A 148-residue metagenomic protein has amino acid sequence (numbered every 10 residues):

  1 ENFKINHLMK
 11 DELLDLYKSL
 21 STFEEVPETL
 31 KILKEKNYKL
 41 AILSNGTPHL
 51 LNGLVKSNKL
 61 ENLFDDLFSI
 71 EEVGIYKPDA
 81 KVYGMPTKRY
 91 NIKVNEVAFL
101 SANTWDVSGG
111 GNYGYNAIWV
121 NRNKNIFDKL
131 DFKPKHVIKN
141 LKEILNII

Functional and structural regions predicted by a protein language model:
E1: Conserved NTP-binding/hydrolysis module of P-loop NTPases
I5-I42, N52, A80: Short, acidic loop-to-helix structural element flanking the phosphoryl-transfer center in phosphate-processing enzymes
K31, L43, T47-P48, N52-I148: Asp-based, Mg2+/Mn2+-dependent phosphohydrolase catalytic module
